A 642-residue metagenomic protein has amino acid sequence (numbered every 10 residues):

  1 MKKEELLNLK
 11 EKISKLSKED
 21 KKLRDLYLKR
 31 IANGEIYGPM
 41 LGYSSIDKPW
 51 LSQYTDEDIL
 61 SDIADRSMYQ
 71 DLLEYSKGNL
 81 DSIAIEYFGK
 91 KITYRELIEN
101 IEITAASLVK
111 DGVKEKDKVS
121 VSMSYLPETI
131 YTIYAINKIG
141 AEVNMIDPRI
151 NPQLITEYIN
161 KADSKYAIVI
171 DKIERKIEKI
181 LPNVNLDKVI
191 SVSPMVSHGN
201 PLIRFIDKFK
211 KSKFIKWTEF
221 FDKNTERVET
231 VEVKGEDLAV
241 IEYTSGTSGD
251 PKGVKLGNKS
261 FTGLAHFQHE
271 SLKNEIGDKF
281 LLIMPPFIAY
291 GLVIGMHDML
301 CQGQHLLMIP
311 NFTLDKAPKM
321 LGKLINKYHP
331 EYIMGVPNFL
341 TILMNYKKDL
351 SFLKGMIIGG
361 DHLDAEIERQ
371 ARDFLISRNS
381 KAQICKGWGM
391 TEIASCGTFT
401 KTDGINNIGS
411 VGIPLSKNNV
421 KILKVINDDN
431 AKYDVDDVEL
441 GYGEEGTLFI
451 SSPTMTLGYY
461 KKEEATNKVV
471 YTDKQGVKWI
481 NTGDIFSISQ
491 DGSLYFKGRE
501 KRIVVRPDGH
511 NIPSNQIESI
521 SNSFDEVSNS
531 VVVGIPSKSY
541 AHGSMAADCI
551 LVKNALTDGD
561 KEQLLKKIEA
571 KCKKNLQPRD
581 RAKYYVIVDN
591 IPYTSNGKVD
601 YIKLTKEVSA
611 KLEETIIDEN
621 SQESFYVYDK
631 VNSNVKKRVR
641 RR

Functional and structural regions predicted by a protein language model:
A64, D81-G112, S120-L126, I130-Y134 (+2 more regions): Conserved AMP-binding/adenylate-forming core of the ANL superfamily
T93-R95, A239-G263: Conserved AMP-binding A3 loop
I98-T104, V254-I276, I283, L340 (+1 more regions): Conserved structural elements of the adenylate-forming
I150, Y158, V169, N326 (+8 more regions): AMP-binding/adenylate-forming catalytic core of the ANL superfamily
F205-S212, E331-M334, M344-I408, N419: Gly/Ser/Thr-rich phosphate-binding loop
T262-K279, A289-Y332, Y346-K347: Conserved AMP-binding/adenylation subdomain of ANL enzymes
I413-K417, V425-Y471, S493, H510-I512: Conserved ATP/PPi-binding loop(s) of AMP-dependent carboxylate-activating enzymes
T482, V504, V531-P536, A546-D548 (+1 more regions): Conserved C-terminal "lid"/linker of ANL adenylate-forming enzymes
